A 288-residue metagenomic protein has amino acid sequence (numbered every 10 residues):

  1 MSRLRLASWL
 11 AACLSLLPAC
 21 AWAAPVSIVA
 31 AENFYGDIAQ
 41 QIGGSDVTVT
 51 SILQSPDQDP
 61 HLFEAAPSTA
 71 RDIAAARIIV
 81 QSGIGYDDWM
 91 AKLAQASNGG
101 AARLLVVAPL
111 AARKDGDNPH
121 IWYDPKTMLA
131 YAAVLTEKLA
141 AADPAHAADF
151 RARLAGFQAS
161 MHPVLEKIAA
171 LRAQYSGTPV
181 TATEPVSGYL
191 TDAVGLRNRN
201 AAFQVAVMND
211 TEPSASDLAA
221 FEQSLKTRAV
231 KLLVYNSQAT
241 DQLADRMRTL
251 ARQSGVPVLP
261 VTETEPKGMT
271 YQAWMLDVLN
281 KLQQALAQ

Functional and structural regions predicted by a protein language model:
M1-L6: Positively charged n-region of N-terminal signal peptides that target proteins for export
A7-A19: Bacterial N-terminal signal peptides
W22-Q288: Extracytoplasmic metal-acquisition and chelation regions
